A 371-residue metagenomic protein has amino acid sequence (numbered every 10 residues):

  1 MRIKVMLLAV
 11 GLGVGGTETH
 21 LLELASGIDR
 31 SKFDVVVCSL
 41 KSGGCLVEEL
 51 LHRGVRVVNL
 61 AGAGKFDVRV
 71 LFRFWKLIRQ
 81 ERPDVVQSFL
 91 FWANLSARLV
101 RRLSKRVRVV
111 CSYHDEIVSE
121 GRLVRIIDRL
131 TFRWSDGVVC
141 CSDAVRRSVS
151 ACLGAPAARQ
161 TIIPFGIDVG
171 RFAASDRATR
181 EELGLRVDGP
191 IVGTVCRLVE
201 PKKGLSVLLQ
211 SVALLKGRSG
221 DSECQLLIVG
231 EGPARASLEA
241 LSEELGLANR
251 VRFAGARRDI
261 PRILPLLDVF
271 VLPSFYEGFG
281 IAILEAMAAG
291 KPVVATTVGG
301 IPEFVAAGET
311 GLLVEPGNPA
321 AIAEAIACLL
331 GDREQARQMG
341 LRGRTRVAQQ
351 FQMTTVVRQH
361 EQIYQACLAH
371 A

Functional and structural regions predicted by a protein language model:
E18-S26, P190, T194-G217, P233-A240 (+2 more regions): A conserved mid-protein helix/loop that constitutes part of the nucleotide-sugar donor-binding site
S39, P292-A295, V305: Short hydrophobic beta-strand element within catalytic cores of glycosyltransferases and related nucleotide-activated
S88-N94, Y113: Short His-centered aromatic/hydrophobic patch
S135-I162, I167, R171: A short, active-site helix/loop in glycosyltransferases that binds the activated sugar's phosphate group
F172-R186, I191, Q359: A short helix/loop element that forms part of the nucleotide-sugar donor recognition site in Leloir-type
A256, F275: Aromatic "clamp/platform" in nucleotide-sugar-dependent glycosyltransferases that forms part of the donor/acceptor
A307-G308, L312-P319, C328-R333: Conserved acidic donor-binding segment of nucleotide-sugar-dependent glycosyltransferases
A321, C328, Q335-Q350, V356-Q362: A short, well-ordered alpha-helix in the C-terminal region of glycosyltransferases
